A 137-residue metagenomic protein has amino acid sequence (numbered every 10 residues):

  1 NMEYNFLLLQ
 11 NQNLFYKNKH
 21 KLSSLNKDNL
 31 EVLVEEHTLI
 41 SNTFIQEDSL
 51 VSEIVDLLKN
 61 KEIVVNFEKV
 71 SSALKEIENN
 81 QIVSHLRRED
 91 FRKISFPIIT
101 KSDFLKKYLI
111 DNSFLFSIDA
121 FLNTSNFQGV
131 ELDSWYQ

Functional and structural regions predicted by a protein language model:
N1-L30: N-terminal glycine-rich phosphate-binding loop and ensuing alpha1 helix
N1-L7, H37-T38, E62-I63, F127-Q128: Hydrophobic beta-strand segments of well-ordered beta-sheets in folded domains
L8-Q12, I40-F44, F96: Structural motif
L22, L33-V34, K59-E62: A broad helix-preferring feature
N26-D48: Short beta-strand-to-loop acidic/aromatic patch adjacent to the donor-nucleotide binding site
T43-F44, S71, W135: Anionic group-transfer/hydrolysis microenvironments
E47-V130: Conserved core of the sugar-phosphate nucleotidyltransferase
E131-Q137: Active-site donor/metal-binding and catalytic loop motifs of nucleotide-sugar-dependent glycosylation enzymes
